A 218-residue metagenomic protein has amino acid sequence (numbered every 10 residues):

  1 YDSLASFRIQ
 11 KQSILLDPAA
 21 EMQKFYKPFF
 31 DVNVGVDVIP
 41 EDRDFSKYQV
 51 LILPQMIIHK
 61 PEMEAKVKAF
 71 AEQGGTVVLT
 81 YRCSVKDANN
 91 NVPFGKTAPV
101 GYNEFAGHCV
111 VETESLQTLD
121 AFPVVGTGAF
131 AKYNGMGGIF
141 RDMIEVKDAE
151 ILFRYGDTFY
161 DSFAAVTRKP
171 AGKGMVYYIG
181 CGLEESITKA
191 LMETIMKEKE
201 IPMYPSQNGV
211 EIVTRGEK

Functional and structural regions predicted by a protein language model:
Y1-K218: Carbohydrate-binding surfaces of carbohydrate-active enzymes
